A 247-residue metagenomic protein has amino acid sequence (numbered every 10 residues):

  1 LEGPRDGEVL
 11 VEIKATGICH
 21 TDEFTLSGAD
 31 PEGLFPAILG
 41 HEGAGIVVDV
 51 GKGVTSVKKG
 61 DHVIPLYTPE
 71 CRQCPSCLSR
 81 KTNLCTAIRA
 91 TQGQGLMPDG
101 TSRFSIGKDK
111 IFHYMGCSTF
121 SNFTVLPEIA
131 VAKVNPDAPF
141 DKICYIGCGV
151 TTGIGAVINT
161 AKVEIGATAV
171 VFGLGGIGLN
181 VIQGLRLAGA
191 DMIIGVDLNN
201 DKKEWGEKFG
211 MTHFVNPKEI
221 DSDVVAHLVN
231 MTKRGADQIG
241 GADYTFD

Functional and structural regions predicted by a protein language model:
L1, L34-G40, F112-G116, N122-F123: Short Gly/Pro-enriched turn/cap motifs at secondary-structure boundaries
E2-T16, A29-L78, N83, T91 (+1 more regions): Glycine-rich beta-strand-centered segment in the early N-terminal region that forms part of a ligand/cofactor-binding
T21-S27: Cytochrome P450 core scaffold surrounding the K-helix E-X-X-R motif and the conserved "meander" helix-loop region
Y67, A87-I88, N135, D197-L198 (+1 more regions): Short beta->alpha connector loops at strand-helix junctions that form conserved, small/polar/Pro-enriched
Q73-F172: NAD(P)H dinucleotide-binding glycine-rich loop of Rossmann-like/cofactor-binding domains, especially the beta1-alpha1
T168-L174, R186-D247: Adenosine-nucleotide cofactor-binding segment
G178-L179: N-terminal Rossmann-fold NAD(P) dinucleotide-binding loop
